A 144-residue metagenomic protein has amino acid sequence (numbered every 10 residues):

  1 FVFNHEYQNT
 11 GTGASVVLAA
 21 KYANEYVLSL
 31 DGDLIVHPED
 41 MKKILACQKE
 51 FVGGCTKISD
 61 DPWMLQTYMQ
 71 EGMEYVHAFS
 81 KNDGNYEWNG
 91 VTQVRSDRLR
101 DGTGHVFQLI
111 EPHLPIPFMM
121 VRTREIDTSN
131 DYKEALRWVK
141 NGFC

Functional and structural regions predicted by a protein language model:
F1-M64: Conserved beta-loop-beta/alpha segment of the NTase-like Rossmann-fold superfamily that binds/positions NTPs
V2-N4, F79, I126: Hydrophobic residues at beta-strand termini and immediately following loops that shape nucleotide-binding pockets
E6, V121-R122: Residues that form or immediately flank small-molecule/cofactor binding pockets and catalytic motifs
G11-G13, P62-M64, N89, R124-N130: Short, solvent-exposed polar/charged micro-motifs at secondary-structure junctions
G13-V16, M41, F107-E111, S129-Y132: A general structural signal for well-ordered alpha-helical segments in protein cores
H37-I110, P117-M119: Conserved core of the sugar-phosphate nucleotidyltransferase
R122-C144: Hydrophobic helical membrane-anchoring modules
